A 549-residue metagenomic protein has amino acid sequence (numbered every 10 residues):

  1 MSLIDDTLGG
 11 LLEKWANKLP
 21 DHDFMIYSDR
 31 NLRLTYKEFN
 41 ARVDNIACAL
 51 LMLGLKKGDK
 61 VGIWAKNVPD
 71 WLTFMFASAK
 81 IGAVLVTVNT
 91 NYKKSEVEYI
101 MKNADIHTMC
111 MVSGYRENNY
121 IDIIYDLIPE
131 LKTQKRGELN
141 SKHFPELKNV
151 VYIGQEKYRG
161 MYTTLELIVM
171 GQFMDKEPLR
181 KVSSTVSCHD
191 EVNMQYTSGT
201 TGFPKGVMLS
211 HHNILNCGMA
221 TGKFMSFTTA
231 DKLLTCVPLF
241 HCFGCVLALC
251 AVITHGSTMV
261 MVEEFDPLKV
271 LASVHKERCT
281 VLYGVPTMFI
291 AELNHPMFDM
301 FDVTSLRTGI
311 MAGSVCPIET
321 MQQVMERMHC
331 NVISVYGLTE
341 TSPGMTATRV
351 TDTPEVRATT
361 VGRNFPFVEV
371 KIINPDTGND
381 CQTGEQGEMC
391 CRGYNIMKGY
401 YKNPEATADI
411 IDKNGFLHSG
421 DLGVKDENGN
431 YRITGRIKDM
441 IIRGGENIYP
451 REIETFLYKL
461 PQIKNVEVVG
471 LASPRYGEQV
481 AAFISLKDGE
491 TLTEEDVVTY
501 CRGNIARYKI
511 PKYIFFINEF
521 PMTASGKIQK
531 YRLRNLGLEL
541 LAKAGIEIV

Functional and structural regions predicted by a protein language model:
S2-I4, F24-F76, K93-E98, E166-Q172 (+2 more regions): Conserved AMP-binding/adenylate-forming core of the ANL superfamily
L11-T35, K157-Y158: AMP-dependent adenylate-forming
P20-D23, H143-L147, V151-Y158, Y162-Y196 (+2 more regions): Conserved pre-ATP/AMP-binding loop-to-beta segment of ANL
R33-K37, S183-T185, H189-N216: Conserved AMP-binding A3 loop
M52-L53, I81-V169, E490: Structural core segment of the AMP-binding/adenylate-forming
Y92-K102, M109-M111, L282, G393 (+7 more regions): AMP-binding/adenylate-forming catalytic core of the ANL superfamily
I168-V169, K276-G284, L293-V356, E369: Gly/Ser/Thr-rich phosphate-binding loop
L215-K232, F240-V281, F289-A291, H295-M297: Conserved AMP-binding/adenylation subdomain of ANL enzymes
